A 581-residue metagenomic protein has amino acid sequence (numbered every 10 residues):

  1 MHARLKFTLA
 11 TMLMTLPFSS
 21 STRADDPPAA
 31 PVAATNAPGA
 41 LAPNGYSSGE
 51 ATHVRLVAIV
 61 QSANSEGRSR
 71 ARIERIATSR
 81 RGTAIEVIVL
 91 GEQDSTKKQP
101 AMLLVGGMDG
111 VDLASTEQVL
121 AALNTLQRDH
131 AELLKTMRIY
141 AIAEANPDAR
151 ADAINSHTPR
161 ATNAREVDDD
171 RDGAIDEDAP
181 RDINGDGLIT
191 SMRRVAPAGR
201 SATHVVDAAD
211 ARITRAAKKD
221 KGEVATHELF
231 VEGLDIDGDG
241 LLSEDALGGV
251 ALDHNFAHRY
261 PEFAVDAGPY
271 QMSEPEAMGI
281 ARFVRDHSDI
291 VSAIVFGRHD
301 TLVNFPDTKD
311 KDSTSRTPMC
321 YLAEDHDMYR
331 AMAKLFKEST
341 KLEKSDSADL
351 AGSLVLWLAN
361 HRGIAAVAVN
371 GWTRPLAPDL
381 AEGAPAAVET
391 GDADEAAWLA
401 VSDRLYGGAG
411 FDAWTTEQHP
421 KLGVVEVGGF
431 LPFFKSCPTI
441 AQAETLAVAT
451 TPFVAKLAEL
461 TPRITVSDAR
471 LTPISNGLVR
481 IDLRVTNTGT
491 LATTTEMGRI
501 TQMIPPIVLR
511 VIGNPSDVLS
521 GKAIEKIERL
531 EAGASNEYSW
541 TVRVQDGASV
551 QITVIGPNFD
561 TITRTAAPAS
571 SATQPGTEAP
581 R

Functional and structural regions predicted by a protein language model:
T8-P17: Bacterial N-terminal signal peptides
P28-A84, T445: Short glycine- and acidic-rich boundary segments immediately preceding or forming the N-terminal edge of structured
R72, A84, Y140-I142, G248-I474 (+3 more regions): Metallocarboxypeptidase
K98-Q99, L113-E117, A121-Y321: Active-site/substrate-binding loop(s) of hydrolase catalytic cores
V485-R499: Short amphipathic, basic-aromatic surface patches that mediate peripheral association with negatively charged
D517-Q545: Intrinsically disordered, low-complexity Pro/Gly/Ser/Thr-rich segments with frequent PxxP/GP/PP motifs and embedded
A548-P557: Short, aromatic- and glycine-rich surface loops/edge beta-strands on solvent-exposed regions
F559-A572: Edge beta-strands of extracellular beta-sandwich domains
